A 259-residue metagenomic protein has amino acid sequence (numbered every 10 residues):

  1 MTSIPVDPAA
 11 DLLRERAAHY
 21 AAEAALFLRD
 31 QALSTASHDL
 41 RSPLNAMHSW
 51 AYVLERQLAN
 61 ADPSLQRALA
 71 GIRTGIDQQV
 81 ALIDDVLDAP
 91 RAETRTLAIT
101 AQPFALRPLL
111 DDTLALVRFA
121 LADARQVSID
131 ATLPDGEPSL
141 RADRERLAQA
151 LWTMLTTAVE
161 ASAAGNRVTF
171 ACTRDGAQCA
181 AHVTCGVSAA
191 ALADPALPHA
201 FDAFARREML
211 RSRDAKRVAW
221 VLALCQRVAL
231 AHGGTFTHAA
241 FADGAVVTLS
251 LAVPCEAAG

Functional and structural regions predicted by a protein language model:
E55-P63: Short acidic helix/loop segment immediately C-terminal to the autophosphorylated histidine in two-component histidine
T74-Q79: Short alpha-helical segment of the dimerization/phosphotransfer core of two-component systems
T100-A105, S128-P138, E145: Conserved catalytic submotifs in the C-terminal HATPase_c
T100-A115, A148: A conserved beta-strand-to-alpha-helix junction within the catalytic ATP-binding
L192-R206: Short conserved segment of the HATPase_c
G233-A239: Glycine-rich ATP-binding loops of the HATPase_c
